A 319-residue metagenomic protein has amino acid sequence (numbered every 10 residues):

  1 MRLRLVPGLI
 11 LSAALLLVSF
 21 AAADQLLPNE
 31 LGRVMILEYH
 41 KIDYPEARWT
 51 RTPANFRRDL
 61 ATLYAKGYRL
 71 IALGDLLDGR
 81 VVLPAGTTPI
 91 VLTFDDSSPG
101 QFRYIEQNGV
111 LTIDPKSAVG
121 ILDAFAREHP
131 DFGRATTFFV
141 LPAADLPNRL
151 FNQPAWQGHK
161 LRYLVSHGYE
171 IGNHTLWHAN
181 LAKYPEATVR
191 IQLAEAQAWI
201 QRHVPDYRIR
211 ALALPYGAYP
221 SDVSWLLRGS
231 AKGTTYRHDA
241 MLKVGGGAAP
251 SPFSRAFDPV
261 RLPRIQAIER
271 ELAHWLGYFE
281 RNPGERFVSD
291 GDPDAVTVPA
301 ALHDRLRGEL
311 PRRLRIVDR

Functional and structural regions predicted by a protein language model:
M1-L9: Bacterial N-terminal signal peptides that target proteins for export
G8-V18: Bacterial N-terminal signal peptides
D24-T93, S98-E106, I113, K183-R319: C-terminal active-site subregion of NodB/CE4 polysaccharide deacetylases
N29, D123-G133, Q153-G172, P252-F257: Acidic (Asp/Glu)-rich catalytic clusters
L60, V119-R127, G158-R162, L227-K232 (+1 more regions): Short amphipathic alpha-helical segments and helix-helix/interface helices
T93, F139, G172: Generic enzyme active-site microenvironment
R103-R127, T137-F138: A short alpha/beta connector and helix-capping loop motif
L111, R149-E170, L176-V204, S224: Alpha-helical scaffold elements lining the catalytic groove of polysaccharide deacetylases
